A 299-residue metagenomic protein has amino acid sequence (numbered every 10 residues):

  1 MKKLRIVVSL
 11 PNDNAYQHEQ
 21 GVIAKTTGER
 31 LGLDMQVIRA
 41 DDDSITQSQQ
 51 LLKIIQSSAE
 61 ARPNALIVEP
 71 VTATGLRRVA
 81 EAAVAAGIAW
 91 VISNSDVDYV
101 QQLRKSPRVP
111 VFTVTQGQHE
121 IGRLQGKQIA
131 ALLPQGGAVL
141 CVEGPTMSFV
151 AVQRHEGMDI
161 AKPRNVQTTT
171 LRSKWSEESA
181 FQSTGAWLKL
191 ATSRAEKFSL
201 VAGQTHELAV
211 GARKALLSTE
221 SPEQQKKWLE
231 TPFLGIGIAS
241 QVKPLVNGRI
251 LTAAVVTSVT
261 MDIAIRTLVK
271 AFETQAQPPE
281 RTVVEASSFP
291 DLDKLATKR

Functional and structural regions predicted by a protein language model:
M1-I6, E29, L133-G136: Immediate post-signal peptide segment of exported/extracytoplasmic ligand-binding proteins
K2, V142, A161-K162, V256-R299: Hinge/cleft segment of the Venus flytrap/periplasmic-binding protein
K3-I23, T27, Q36-I54, E69-A73 (+2 more regions): Extracytoplasmic "Venus flytrap"
Y16-L31, I121-Q125, F149-Q167, S179 (+2 more regions): Short, solvent-exposed amphipathic alpha-helices that sit in or adjacent to ligand/effector-binding or catalytic
E29-S44, A138-C141, K162-F181: Short beta-strand elements in bilobed, periplasmic/extracellular small-molecule ligand-binding domains
Q47, F112-V139, A180, G237-K243 (+1 more regions): Hydrophobic alpha-helical segments within soluble ligand-binding/sensing domains
R62, V68-I88, T169, S173-P244: Hydrophobic alpha-helical
R78-E120, A239-L245: Flexible loop/hinge segments that line or gate small-molecule binding clefts
